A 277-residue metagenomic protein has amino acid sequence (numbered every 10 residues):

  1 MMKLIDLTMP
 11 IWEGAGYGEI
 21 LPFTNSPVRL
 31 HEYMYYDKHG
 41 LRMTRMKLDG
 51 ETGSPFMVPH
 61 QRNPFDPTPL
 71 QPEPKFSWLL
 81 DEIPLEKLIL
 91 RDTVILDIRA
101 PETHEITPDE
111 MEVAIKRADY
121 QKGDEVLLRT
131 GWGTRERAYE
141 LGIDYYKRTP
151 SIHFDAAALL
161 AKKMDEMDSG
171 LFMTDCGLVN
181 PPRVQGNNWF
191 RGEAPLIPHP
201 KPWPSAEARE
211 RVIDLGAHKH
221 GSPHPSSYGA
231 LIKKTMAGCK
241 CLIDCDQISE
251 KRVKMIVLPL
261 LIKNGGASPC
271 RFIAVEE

Functional and structural regions predicted by a protein language model:
M1-E277: Active-/binding-site microenvironments in catalytic and ligand-binding cores
